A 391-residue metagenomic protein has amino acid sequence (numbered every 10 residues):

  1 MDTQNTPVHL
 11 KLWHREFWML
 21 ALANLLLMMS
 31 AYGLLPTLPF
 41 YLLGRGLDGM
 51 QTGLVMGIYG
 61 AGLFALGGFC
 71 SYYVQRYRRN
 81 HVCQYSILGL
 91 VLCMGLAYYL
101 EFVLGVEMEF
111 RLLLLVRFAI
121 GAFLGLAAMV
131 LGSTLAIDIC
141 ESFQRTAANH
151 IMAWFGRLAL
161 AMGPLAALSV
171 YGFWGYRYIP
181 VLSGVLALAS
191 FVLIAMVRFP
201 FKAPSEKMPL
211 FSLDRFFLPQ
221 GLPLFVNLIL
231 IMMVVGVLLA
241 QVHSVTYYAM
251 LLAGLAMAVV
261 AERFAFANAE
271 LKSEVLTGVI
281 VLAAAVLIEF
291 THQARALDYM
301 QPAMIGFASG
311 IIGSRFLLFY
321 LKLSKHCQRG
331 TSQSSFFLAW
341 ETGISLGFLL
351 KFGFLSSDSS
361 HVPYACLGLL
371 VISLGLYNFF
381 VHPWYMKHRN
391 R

Functional and structural regions predicted by a protein language model:
N5-G60, P219-M250: Helix-loop boundary and gating motifs at the non-cytosolic
L54-V74, L252-E262: Central cavity-lining transmembrane alpha-helices of secondary-active solute carriers, predominantly the Major
L88-E107, I280-A294: C-terminal ends and interior cores of transmembrane alpha-helices in multi-pass membrane transporters/permeases
M108-A127, A296-I312: Hydrophobic core of transmembrane alpha-helices in multi-pass small-molecule transporters, especially MFS/SLC-type
F110, V116-F155: Cytoplasmic helix-loop-helix junction between adjacent transmembrane helices in 12-TM secondary transporters
R177-M196, H361-P383: Symmetry-related core transmembrane helices of the 12-TM Major Facilitator Superfamily/SLC fold
L271-F316: C-terminal transmembrane helical hairpin of 12-TM major facilitator-type secondary transporters
S324-S359: A late C-terminal transmembrane helix in Major Facilitator Superfamily
